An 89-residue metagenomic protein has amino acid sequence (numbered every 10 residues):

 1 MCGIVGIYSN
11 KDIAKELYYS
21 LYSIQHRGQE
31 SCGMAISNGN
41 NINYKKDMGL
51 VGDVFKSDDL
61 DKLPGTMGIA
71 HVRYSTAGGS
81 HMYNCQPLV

Functional and structural regions predicted by a protein language model:
M1-V89: N-terminal glutamine amidotransferase
